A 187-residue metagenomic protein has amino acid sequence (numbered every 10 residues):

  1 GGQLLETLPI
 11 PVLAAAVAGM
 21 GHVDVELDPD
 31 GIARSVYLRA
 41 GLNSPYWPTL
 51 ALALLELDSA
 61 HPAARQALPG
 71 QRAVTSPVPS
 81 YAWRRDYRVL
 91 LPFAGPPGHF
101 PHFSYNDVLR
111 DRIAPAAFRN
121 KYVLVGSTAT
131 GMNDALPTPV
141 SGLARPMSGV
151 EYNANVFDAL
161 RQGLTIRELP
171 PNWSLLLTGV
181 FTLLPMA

Functional and structural regions predicted by a protein language model:
G1-S80, R84, I113-A187: Non-transmembrane functional regions of envelope-associated proteins
A73-P115: Protease-associated
